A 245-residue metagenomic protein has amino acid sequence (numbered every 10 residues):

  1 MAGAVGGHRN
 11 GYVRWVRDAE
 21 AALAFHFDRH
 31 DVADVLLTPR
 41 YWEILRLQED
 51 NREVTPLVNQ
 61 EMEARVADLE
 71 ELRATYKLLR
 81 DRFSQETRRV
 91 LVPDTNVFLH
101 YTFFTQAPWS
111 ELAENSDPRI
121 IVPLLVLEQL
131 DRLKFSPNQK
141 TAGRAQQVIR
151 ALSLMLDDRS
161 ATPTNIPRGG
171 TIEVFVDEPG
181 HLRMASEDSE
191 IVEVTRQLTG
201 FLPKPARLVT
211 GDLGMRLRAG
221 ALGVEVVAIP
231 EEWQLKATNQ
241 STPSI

Functional and structural regions predicted by a protein language model:
M1-E61: Charged interaction/catalytic cores of defense and host-pathogen modules
A2, A22, R80-R207, L213-I245: Active-site-proximal, substrate-binding regions of enzyme catalytic domains and RNA-binding/basic surfaces
D28-D34, R52-V66, N138-A142, H181-I191: Short, structured coil/loop segments at alpha-helix boundaries
E49-R89: Long amphipathic alpha-helical scaffold segments
